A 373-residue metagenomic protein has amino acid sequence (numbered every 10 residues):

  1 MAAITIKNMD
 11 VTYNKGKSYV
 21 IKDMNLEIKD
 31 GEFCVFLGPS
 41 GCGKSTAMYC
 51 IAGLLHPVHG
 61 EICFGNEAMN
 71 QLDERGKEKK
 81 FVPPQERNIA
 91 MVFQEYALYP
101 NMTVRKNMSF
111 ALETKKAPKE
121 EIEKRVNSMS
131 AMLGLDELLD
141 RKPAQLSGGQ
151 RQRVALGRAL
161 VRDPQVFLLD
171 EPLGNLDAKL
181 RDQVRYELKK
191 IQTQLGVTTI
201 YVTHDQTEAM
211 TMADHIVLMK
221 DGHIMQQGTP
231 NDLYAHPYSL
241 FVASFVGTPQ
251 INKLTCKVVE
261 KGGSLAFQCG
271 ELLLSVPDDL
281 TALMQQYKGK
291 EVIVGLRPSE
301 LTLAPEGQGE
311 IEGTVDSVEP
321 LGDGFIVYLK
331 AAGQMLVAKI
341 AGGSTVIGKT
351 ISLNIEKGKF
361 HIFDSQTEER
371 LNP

Functional and structural regions predicted by a protein language model:
T5, E27, C63, S352-N354: ABC ATPase nucleotide-binding domain
C34-V35, M91: Short beta-strand immediately N-terminal to the Walker A/P-loop
L37-P39: The feature captures the beta-strand-to-loop junction immediately N-terminal to the Walker
A52: Helix-to-loop junction immediately C-terminal to a conserved catalytic motif
G60-E74: Conserved ABC transporter NBD signature motif
N88-A90, L98-F241: ABC ATPase nucleotide-binding domains
P249, K261-P373: Non-catalytic connector elements of ABC transporters
